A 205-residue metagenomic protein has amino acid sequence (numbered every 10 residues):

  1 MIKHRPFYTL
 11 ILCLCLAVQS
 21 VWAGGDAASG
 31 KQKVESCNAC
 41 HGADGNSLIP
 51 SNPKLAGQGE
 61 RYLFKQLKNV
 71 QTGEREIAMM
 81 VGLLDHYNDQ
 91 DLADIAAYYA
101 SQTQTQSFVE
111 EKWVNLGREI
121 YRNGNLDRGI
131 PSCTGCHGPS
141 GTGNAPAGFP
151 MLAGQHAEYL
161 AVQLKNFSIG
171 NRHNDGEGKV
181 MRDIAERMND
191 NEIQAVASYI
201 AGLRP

Functional and structural regions predicted by a protein language model:
M1-L10: Bacterial N-terminal signal peptides that target proteins for export
T9-Q19: Bacterial N-terminal signal peptides
A17-V34, L48-S51, S101-D127: Electrostatic cytochrome c docking/interface patches
G25-A27, K31-G73: The feature marks the first
A28-E35, A56-E60, F64, R122-T134 (+2 more regions): Sequence context surrounding c-type heme c attachment/ligation sites in exported
C37-D44, I95, I130-P139, V196: The canonical Cys-X-X-Cys-His
L48-K54, N69-K112, P146-M151, I169-L203: Axial heme c-ligation environment in periplasmic c-type cytochrome domains
F108-F149, A157: Short, solvent-exposed interaction modules
